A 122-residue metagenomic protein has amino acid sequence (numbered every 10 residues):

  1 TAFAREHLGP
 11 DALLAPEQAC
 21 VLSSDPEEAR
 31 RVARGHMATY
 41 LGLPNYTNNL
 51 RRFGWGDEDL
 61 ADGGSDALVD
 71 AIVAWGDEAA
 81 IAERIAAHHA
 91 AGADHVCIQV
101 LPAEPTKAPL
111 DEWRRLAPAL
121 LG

Functional and structural regions predicted by a protein language model:
T1-G122: Active-site-adjacent structural elements that line small-molecule/cofactor binding pockets in enzymes
